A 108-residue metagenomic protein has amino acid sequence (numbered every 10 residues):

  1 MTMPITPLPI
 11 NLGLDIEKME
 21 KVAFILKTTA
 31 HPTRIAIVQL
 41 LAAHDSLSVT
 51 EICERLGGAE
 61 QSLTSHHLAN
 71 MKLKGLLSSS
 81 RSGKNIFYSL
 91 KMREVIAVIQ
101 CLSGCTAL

Functional and structural regions predicted by a protein language model:
M1-T29, L76, I96-A97, C101: N-terminal leader segment of winged-helix/HTH proteins
E20-A59, S82-E94: N-terminal helix-turn-helix DNA-binding core of bacterial DNA-binding proteins
I52, C101-L102: Residue-level signal for well-ordered alpha-helical positions
E54, K72-L73: Alpha-helical residues within the helix-turn-helix
L68-A69: Short, hydrophobic-biased segments on the C-terminal half of alpha helices that form "recognition helices"
L73-S82: Beta-hairpin "wing" of winged helix-turn-helix
T106-L108: A common structural junction motif
